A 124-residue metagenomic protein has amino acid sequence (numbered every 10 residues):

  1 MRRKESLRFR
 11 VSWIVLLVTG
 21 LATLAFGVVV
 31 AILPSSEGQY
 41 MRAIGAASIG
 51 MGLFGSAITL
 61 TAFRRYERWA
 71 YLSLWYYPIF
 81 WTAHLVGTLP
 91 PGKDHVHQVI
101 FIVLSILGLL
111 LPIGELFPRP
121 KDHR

Functional and structural regions predicted by a protein language model:
M1-R124: Topology signature of small-to-medium multi-pass alpha-helical membrane proteins
